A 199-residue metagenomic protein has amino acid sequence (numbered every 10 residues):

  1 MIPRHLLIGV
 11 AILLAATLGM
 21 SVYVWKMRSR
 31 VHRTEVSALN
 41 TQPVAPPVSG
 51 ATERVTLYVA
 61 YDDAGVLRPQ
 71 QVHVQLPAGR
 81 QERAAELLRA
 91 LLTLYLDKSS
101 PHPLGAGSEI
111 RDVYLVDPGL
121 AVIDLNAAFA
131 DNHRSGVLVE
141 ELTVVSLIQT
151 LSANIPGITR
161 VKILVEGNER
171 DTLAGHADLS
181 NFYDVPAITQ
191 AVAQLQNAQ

Functional and structural regions predicted by a protein language model:
M1-Q199: Bimodal "functional hotspot" detector
